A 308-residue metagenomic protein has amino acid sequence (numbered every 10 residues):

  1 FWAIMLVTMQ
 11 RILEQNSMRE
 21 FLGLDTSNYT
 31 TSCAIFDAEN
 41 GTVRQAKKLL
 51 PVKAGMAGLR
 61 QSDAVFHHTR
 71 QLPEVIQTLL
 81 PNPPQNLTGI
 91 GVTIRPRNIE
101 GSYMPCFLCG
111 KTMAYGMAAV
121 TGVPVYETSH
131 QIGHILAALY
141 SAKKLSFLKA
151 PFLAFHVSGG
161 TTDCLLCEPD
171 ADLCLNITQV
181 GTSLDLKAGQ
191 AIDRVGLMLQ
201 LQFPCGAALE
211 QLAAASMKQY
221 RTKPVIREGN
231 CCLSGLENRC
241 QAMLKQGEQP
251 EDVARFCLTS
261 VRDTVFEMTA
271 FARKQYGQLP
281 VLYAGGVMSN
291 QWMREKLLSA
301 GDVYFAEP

Functional and structural regions predicted by a protein language model:
R19, T26-S27, R44-Q45, S146-A150 (+2 more regions): A short helix-loop
R19, V123, E127-L153: Conserved phosphate-binding catalytic cores of ATP/NTP-utilizing and phosphoryl-transfer enzymes
S27-F66, L173-Q179: Short glycine-rich, Thr/Ser-proximal phosphate-binding strand/loop in the N-terminal lobe of ATP-dependent enzymes
V75-T88, M268-L279: Phosphate/pyrophosphate-binding loops at sites that engage ATP/ADP/AMP, CoA/4′-phosphopantetheine, polyphosphate
Q77-Y115, A119: Short beta-strand-loop/turn "lid" adjacent to the catalytic site in phosphate-handling enzymes
V92-R95, S158, L282-N290: Glycine-rich beta-strand-to-loop/alpha-helix junction loops that act as flexible
E210-V281, V287-F305: A contiguous, well-structured pocket-lining segment that forms one wall/lid of small-molecule binding clefts in soluble
